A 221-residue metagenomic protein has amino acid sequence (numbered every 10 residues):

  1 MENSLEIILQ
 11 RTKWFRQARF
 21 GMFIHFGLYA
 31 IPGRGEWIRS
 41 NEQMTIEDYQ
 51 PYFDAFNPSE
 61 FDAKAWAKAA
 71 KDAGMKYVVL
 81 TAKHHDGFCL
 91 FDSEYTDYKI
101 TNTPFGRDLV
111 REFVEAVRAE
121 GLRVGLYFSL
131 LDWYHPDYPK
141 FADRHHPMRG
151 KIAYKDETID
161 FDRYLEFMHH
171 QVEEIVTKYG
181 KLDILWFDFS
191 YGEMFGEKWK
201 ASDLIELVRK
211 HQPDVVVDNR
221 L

Functional and structural regions predicted by a protein language model:
M1-L221: Mature catalytic domains of secreted/periplasmic carbohydrate-active enzymes
